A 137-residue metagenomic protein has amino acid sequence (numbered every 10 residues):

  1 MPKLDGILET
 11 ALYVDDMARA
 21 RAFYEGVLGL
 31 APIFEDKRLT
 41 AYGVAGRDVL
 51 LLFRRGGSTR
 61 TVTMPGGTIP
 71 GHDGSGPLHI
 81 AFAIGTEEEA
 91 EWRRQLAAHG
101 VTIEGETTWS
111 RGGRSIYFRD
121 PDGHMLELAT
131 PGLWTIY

Functional and structural regions predicted by a protein language model:
M1-I7, V14-I33, V44-I103, R119-Y137: Glyoxalase I/VOC metalloenzyme domain signal
D36-R38, S110-R114: Short acidic/glycine-enriched loop/turn segments that link adjacent beta-strands
